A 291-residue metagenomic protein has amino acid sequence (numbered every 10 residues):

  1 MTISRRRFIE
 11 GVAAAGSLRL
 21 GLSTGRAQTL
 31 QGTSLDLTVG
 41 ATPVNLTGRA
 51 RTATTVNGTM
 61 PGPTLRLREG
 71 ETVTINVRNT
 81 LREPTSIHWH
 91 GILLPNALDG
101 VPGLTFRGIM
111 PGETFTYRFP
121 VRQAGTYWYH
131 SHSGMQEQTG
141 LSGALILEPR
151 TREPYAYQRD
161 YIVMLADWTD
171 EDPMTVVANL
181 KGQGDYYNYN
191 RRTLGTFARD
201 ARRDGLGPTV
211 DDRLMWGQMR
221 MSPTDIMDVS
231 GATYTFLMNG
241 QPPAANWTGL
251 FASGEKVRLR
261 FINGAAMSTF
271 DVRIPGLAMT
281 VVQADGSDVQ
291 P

Functional and structural regions predicted by a protein language model:
M1-G16: N-terminal secretory signal peptides and thylakoid transit peptides that target proteins across membranes
L20-T52: C-terminal segment of N-terminal export signals and the immediately downstream linker at the start of the mature
L30-T38, P61-W89, L93-P95, G103-T169 (+1 more regions): Beta-strand cores of secreted/periplasmic/IMS beta-sandwich domains, seen most often in copper-related folds
A41, R159, L165-A252: Mobile cap/lid helix-loop segments that border enzyme active or cofactor-binding sites and regulate substrate access
G48-R66, L237-G249: N-terminal edge beta-strand
R51-V56, W89-I92, P275-L277: Short Gly/aromatic-enriched secondary-structure transition segments
L98-V101, R107-M110, V210-P291: Histidine- and aromatic-rich segments of cupredoxin/plastocyanin-like copper-binding domains
L141-R150, N179-Q183, A278, A284: A short beta-strand/turn structural motif
